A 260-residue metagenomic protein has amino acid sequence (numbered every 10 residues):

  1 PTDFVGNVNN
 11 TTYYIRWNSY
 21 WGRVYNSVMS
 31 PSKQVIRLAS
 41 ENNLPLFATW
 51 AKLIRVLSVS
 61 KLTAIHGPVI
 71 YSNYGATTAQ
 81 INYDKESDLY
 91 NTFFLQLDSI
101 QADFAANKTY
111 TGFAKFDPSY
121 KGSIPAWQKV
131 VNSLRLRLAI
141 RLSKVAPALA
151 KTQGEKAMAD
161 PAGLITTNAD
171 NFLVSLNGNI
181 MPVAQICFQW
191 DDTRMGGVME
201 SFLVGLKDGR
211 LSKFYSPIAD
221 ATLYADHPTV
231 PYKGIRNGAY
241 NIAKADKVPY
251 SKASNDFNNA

Functional and structural regions predicted by a protein language model:
T2-A260: Structured, solvent-exposed acidic/aromatic patches
